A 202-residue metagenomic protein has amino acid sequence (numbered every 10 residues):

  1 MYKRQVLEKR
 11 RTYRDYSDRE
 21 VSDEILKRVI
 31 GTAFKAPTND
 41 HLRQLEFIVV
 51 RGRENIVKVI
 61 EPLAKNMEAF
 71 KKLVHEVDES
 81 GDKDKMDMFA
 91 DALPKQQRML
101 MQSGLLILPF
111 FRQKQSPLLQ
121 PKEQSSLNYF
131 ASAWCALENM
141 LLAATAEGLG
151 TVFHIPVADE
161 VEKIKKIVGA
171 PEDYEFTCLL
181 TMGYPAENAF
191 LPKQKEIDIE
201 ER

Functional and structural regions predicted by a protein language model:
K3-Q102: N-terminal amphipathic, basic helical "cap/leader" segment at the start of enzyme domains
Q5-Y13, F176-R202: C-terminal helix-cap and adjacent tail motif
V29, A33, I107, Q113 (+1 more regions): Small-aliphatic-rich amphipathic alpha-helix that forms the alpha element of a beta-alpha
V57-V59, S116-L119: Short acidic/glycine-rich loop or secondary-structure boundary segments that cap or lie
E68-E79, V168-P192: A glycine-rich helix N-cap at a beta->alpha junction
K95-R98, K166-A170: A generic local secondary-structure boundary/capping motif
R98, S103-P109, S116: Conserved active-site beta-strand-loop modules that form the wall/rim of enzyme catalytic pockets and either contain
